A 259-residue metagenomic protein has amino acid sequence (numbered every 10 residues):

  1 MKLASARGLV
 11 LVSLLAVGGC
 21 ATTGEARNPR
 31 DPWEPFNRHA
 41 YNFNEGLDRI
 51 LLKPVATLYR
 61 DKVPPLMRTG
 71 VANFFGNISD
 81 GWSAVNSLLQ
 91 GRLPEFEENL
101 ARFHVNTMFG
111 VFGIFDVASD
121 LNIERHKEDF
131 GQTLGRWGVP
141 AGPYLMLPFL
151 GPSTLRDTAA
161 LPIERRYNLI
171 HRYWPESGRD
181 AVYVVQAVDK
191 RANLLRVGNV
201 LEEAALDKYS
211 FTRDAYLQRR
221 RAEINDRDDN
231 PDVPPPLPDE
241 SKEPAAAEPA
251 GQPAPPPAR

Functional and structural regions predicted by a protein language model:
M1-V10: Bacterial N-terminal signal peptides that target proteins for export
S13-L14: Residue-level signal for mature regions of secreted extracellular proteins and peptides
G19-C20: N-terminal Sec signal peptide cleavage junction
G24, W137-R259: A structured, mid-to-C-terminal "fold-capping" secondary-structure block
A26-R27, L88: Helix-boundary and loop/linker segments of multi-pass membrane transporters
N28-P54, L58, G76: Post-signal peptide N-terminal segment of mature Sec-exported envelope proteins
R68, A72-F74: Beta-rich strand-turn-strand
N77-L155: Mid-length scaffold segments of soluble, non-membrane domains
